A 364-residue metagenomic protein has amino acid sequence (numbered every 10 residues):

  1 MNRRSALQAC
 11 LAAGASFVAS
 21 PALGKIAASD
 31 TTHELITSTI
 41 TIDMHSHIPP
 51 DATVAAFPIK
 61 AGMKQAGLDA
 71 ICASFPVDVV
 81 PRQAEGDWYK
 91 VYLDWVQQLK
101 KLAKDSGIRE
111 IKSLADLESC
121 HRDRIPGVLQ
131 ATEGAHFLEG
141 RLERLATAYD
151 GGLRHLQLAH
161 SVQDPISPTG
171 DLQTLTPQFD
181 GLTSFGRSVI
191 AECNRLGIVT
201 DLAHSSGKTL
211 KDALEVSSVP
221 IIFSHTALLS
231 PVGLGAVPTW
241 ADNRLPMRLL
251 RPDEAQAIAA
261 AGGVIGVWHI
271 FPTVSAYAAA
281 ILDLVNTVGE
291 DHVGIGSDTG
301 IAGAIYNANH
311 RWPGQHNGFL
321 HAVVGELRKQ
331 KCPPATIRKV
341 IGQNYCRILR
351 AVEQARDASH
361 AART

Functional and structural regions predicted by a protein language model:
N2-L175, L229-T364: N-terminal hydrophobic targeting/anchoring segments and the immediately downstream early-domain regions of hydrolases
F179-L214: Loop-centered beta-sheet repeat module
P220-T226: Short hydrophobic/aromatic-enriched beta-strand-loop microsegments
